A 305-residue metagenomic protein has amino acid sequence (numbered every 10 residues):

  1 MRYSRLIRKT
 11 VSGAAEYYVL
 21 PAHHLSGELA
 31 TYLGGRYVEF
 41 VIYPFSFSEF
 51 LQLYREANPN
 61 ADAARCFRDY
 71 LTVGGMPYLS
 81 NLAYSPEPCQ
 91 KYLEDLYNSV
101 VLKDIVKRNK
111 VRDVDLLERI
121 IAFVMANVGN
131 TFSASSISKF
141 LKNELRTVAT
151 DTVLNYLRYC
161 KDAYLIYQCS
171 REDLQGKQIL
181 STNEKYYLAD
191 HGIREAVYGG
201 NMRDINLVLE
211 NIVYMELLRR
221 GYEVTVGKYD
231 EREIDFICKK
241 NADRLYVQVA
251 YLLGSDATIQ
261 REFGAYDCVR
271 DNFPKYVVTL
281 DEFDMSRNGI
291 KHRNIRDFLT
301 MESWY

Functional and structural regions predicted by a protein language model:
M1-R8: Conserved nucleotide-sensing/catalytic segment adjacent to the nucleotide-binding pocket in NTP-handling enzymes
K9-L29, C160: Sensor-1/coupling segment of RecA-like P-loop NTPase cores
G13, G34-V38, D243, D271-P274: Short glycine-/polar-rich loops that comprise or flank the Walker A/P-loop and associated switch/sensor motifs
L20-T131: Interdomain motor-coupling "hinge/lid" segment immediately C-terminal to the ATP-binding subdomain of NTP-driven enzymes
H23-E28, S48-L51, D256-A257, D284-N288 (+1 more regions): Switch/connector loops and helix/strand junctions flanking conserved nucleotide-binding motifs in nucleotide-processing
Y84-R244: Accessory nucleic acid-recognition modules appended to NTPase machines
G227, Y251-R296: Catalytic cores of nucleic-acid endonucleases
V247: Conserved beta3 VAIK motif of the Hanks protein kinase fold
